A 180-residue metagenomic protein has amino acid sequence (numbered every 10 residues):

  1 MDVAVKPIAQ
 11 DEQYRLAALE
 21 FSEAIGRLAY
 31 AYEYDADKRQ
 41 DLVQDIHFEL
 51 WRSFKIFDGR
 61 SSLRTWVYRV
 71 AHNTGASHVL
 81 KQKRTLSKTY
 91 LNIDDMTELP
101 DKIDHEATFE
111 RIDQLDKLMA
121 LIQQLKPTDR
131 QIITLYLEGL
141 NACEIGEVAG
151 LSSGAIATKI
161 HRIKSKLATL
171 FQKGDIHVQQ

Functional and structural regions predicted by a protein language model:
V3-R27, A31, Q40: A short, charge-rich alpha-helical start-of-domain segment used by transcription regulators
P7-I8, Y34, H47-S62, K81-Q82: Sigma70-family region 2
S22, G26, H47, K126 (+2 more regions): C-terminal flanking helix
D41-F48, R52, S61-N73: Structural recognition of an alpha-helix C-terminal capping motif at a helix-to-coil junction
I46, V70, I132-I133, I145-E147 (+1 more regions): Hydrophobic positions on the alpha-helical face of helix-turn-helix-like DNA-binding modules
R69-Y90, R111: Arg/Lys-rich amphipathic alpha helix in sigma70-family domain 2
K102-I133, E138-C143, E147, A168: Amphipathic alpha-helical segment used for protein-protein interaction
C143, E147-G174: DNA-recognition helix of helix-turn-helix
